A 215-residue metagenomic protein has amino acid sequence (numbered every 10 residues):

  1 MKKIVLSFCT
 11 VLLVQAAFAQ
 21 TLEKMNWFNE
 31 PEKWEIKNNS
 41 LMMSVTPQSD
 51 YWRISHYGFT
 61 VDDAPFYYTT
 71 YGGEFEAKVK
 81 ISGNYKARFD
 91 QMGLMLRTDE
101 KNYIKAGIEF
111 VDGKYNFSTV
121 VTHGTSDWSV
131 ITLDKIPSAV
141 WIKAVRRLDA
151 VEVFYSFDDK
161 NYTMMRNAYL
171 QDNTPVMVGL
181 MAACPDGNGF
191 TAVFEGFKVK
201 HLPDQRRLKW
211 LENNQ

Functional and structural regions predicted by a protein language model:
M1-T21: Bacterial Sec-dependent N-terminal signal peptides
Q20-Q215: Extracellular glycan-recognition regions
